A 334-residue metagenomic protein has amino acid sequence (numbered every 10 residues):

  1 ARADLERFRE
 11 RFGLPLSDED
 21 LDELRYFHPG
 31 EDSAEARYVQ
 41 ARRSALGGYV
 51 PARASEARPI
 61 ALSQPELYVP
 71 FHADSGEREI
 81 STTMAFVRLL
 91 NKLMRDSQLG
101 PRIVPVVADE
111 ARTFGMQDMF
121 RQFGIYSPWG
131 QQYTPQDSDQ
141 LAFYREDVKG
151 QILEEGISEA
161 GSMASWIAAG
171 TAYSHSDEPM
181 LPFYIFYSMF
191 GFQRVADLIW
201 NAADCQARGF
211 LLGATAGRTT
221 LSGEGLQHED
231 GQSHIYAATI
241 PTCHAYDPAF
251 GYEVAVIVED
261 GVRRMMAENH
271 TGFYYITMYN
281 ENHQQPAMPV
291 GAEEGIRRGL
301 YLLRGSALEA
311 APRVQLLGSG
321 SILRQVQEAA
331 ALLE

Functional and structural regions predicted by a protein language model:
R2-Y26: Conserved P-loop NTPase catalytic core
D18, W129, G161, D230 (+2 more regions): Basic, gly/Ser/Thr/Pro-rich low-complexity segments located predominantly at protein N termini
L24-P286, E293: Thiamine diphosphate
R263, H270-G272, E293-E334: Long hydrophobic segments that form regular secondary structure
P286-P289, Q327: Short, well-ordered secondary-structure micro-motifs
